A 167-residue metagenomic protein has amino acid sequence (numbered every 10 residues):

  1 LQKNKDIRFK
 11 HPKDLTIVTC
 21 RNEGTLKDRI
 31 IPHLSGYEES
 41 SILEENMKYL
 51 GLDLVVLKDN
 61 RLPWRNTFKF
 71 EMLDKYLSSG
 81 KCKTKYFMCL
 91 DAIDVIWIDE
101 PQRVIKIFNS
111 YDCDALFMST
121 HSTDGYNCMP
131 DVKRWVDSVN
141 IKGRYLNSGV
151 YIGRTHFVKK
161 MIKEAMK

Functional and structural regions predicted by a protein language model:
L1-Y86, S110, H156: N-terminal anchoring/stem segment of glycosyltransferases
D6-I7, D137-K142: Short, flexible, solvent-exposed loop/turn segments with mixed acidic/basic and small polar residues
D14-L15, C113-D114, N147-S148: Short, surface-exposed beta-edge/turn micro-motifs
V56, I98-D99, M161-I162: Intrinsically disordered, low-complexity regions enriched in proline, serine, glycine and charged residues
A92: Short acidic donor-binding/metal-coordinating loop in glycosyltransferase active sites
V95-V139: Conserved donor-nucleotide/metal-binding helix-loop-beta segment in metal-dependent transferases, i.e., the alpha-helix
G143-K167: Catalytic core and acceptor-binding pocket of nucleotide-sugar-dependent glycosyltransferases
